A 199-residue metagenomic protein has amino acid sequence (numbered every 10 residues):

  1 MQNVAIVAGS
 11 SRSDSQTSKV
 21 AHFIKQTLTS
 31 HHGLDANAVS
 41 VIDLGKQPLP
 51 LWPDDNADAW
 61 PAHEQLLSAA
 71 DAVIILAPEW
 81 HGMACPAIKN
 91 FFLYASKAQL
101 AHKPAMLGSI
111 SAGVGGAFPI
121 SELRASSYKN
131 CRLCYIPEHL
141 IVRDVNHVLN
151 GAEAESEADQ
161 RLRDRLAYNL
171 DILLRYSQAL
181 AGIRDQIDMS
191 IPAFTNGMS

Functional and structural regions predicted by a protein language model:
M1-K97, S156-A167, D171-L174, L180-S199: N-terminal beta1-alpha1-beta2 submodule of the flavodoxin-like/Rossmannoid cofactor-binding fold
S40-L51, K97, R132-E153: Mobile beta-alpha loop/short-helix "lid" or hinge segments that flank ligand
A105-L149, R161-D164: Short, glycine-/small-residue-rich phosphate/pyrophosphate-handling segment
